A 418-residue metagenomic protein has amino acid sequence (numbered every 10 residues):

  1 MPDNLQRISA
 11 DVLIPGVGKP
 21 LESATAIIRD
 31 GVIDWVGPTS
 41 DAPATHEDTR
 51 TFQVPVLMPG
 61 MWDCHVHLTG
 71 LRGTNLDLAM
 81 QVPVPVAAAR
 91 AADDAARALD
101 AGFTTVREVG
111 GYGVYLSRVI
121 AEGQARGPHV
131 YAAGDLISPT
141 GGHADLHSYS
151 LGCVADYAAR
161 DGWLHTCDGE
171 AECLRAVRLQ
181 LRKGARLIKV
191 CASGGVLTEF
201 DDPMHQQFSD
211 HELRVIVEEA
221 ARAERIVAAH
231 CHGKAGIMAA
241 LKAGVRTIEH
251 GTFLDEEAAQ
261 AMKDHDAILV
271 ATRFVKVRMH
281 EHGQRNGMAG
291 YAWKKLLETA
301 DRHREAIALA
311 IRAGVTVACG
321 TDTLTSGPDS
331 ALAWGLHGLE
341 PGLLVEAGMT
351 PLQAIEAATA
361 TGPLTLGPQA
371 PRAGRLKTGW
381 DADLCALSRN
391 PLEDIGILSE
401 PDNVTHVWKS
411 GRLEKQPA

Functional and structural regions predicted by a protein language model:
M1-A44, P55-L57, P391-I395, R412-L413: N-terminal metal-binding scaffold of metallo-dependent hydrolase/deaminase domains
D11, A26, G31, V54 (+15 more regions): Divalent metal-coordination and catalytic microenvironments
P55-E122, T140-H147, H211, K242-A243: Metal-associated gating/positioning segment near the N- to mid-region
R72-L76, A144, E199, I237-A243 (+4 more regions): Histidine/acidic-residue-rich catalytic or RNA/ligand-binding cores of hydrolases and nuclease-related proteins
L76-A89, D156-R175, I226: Active-site mouth loops of central-metabolism enzymes
E172-A271, G283-M288, L297-V317, G374: Histidine/acidic residue-rich metal-binding segments in metalloenzymes
R222, Y291, D301-N390: His/Asp/Glu-enriched, well-ordered alpha-helical/loop segment that forms or immediately abuts the divalent-metal
A358, L376-A418: C-terminal cap of metal-dependent C-N hydrolases
